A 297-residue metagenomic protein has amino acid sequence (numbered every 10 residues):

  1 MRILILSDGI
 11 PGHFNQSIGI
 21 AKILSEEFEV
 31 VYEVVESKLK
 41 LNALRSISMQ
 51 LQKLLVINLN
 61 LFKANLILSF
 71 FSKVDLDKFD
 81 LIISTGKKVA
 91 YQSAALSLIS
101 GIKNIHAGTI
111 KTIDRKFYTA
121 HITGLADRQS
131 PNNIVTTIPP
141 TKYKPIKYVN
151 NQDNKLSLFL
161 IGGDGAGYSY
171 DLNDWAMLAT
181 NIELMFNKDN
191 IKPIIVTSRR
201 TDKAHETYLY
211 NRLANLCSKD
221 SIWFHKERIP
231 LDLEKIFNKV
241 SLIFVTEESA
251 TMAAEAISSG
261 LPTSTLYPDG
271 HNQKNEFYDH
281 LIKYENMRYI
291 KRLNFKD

Functional and structural regions predicted by a protein language model:
M1-L4: Extreme N-terminal starter segment of soluble prokaryotic enzymes
L6, I10-I134: Active-site and donor-binding regions of nucleotide-sugar-utilizing enzymes
I10-H13, L233-K274: A donor-sugar binding/catalytic signature common to diverse glycosyltransferases and related nucleotide-sugar
S100-K103, N190-I191, L261-P262: A short helix->loop->beta-strand "cap" motif at the edges of active sites that frequently abuts
I110, R115-D174, L293, D297: A nucleotide-sugar donor-handling region in carbohydrate enzymes
D164-T197: Conserved catalytic-core segment of nucleotide-activated headgroup transferases in glycan assembly
L209-T251: Donor nucleotide-activated moiety binding/catalytic core segment of transferases that use nucleotide-activated donors
L281-D297: Leloir-type glycosyltransferase catalytic cores
